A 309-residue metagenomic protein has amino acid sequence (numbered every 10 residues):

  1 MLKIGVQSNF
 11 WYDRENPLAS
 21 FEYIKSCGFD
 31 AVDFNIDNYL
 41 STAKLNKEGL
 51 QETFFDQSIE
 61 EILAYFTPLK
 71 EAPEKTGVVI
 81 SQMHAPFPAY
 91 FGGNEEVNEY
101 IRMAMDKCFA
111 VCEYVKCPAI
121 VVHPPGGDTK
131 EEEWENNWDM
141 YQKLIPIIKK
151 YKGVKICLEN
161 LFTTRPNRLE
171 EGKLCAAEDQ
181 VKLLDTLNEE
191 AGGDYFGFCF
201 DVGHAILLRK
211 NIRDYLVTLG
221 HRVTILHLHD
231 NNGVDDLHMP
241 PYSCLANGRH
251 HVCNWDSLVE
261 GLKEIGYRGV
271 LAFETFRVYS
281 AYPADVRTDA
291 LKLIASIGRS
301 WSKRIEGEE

Functional and structural regions predicted by a protein language model:
M1-Y114, G193, G197, H221 (+2 more regions): N-terminal pre-domain/capping segments
G5-Q7, S81, I120-V121, C157 (+2 more regions): Structural detector of well-ordered beta-strand residues that form the stable sheet scaffold of enzyme domains
Q7-W11, N35-Y39, A85-P88, P125-G127 (+4 more regions): Active-site beta-loop-alpha junctions enriched in small/polar residues
D13-R14, F21, L50-F54, I59 (+5 more regions): Gly/Pro-rich active-site loop or hairpin
I24, V32, P73, C112 (+5 more regions): Conserved, mostly hydrophobic/aromatic
D30, V79, P118, V154 (+2 more regions): Short acidic/polar active-site loop segments enriched in Thr and Asp
F55-M83, M140-Y151, V181-L187, N254-D256: Alpha-helix-loop-beta-strand connector modules within alpha/beta enzyme cores
E74-K75, A89-G197, L207, D285 (+2 more regions): Active-site acidic/histidine proton-transfer and metal-coordination neighborhood in alpha/beta enzyme cores
